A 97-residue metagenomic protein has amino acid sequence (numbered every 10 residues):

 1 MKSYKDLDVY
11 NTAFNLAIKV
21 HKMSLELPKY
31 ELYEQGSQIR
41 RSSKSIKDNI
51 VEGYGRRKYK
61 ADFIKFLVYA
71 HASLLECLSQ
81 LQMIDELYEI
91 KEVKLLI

Functional and structural regions predicted by a protein language model:
M1-I97: Amphipathic alpha-helical assembly/interaction segments
